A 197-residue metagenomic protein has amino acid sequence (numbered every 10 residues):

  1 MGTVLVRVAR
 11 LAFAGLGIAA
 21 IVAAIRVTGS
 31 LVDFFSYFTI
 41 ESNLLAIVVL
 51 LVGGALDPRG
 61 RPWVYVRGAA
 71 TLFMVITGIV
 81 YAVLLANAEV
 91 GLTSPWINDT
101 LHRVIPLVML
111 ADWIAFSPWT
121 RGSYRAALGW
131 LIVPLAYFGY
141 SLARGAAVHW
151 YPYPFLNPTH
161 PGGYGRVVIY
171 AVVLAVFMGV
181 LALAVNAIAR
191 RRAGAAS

Functional and structural regions predicted by a protein language model:
M1-A14, R192: N-terminal membrane topogenic signal
V22-S30, A82-G91: Juxtamembrane "helix-exit" motif on the non-cytosolic side of transmembrane helices
R26-F35, P58: Short, hydrophobic transmembrane alpha-helix segments
V32-T39, W63-V66, V90-H102, Y124-A127 (+1 more regions): Non-cytosolic membrane-interface motifs at loop->transmembrane helix junctions
P106-G122: Alpha-helical transmembrane segments in multipass membrane proteins, preferentially the mid-helix core
I132-P152: Juxtamembrane non-transmembrane "cap" segments at the membrane-aqueous interface of multi-pass membrane proteins
V148-A184: Membrane-interface transmembrane-helix boundary segments in multi-pass integral membrane proteins
